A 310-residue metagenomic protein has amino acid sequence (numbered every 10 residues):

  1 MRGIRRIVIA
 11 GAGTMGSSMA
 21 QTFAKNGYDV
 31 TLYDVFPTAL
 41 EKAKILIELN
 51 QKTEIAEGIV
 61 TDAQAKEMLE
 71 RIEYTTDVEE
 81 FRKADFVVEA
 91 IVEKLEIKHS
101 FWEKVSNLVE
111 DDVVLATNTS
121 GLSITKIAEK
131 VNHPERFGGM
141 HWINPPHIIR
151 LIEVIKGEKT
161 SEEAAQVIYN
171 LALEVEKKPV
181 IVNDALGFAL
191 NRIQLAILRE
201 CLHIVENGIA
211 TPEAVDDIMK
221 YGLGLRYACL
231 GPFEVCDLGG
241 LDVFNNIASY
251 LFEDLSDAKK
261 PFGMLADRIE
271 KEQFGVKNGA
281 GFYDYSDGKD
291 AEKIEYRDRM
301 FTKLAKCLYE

Functional and structural regions predicted by a protein language model:
M1-N50, E57: NAD(P)+-binding Rossmann beta1-loop-alpha1 motif at the extreme N-terminus of oxidoreductases
R2, N26, E174-D184, E206-N207 (+1 more regions): NAD(P)-dependent Rossmann-like dehydrogenase/reductase catalytic/cofactor-binding core
A10, Y33, T75, A90 (+3 more regions): Structural motif
T38, K42, A56-V114, G121-L122: Rossmann-like NAD(P)-binding element
T38-L49, I97, E163-E174, A214-D217 (+1 more regions): A non-catalytic, amphipathic alpha-helix used as a structural packing/dimerization or gating element in enzyme scaffolds
T117-D184, F188-R192: Rossmann-fold dinucleotide-binding core
